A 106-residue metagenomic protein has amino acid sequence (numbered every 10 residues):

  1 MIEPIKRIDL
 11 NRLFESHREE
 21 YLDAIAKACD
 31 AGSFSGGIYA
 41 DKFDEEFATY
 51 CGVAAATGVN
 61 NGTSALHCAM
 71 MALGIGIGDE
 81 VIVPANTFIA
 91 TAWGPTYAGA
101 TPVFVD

Functional and structural regions predicted by a protein language model:
M1-A72, G76, A98: Conserved PLP-binding active-site segment in aminotransferase class I/II-type PLP enzymes
M71-D106: PLP-dependent aminotransferase-like
